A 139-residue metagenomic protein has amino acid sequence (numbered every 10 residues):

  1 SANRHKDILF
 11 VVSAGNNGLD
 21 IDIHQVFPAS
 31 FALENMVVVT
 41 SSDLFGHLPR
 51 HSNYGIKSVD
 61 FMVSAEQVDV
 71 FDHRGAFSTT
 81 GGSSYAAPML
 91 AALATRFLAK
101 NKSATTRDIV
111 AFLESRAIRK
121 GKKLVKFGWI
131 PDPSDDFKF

Functional and structural regions predicted by a protein language model:
S1-F31, F45, H73-A87, R119 (+2 more regions): Substrate-binding/access-modulating region of protease and related hydrolase catalytic domains
I23, I56, D108: Short Gly/charged-rich anion-binding patches and loops
V26-A99, S103: Extracellular S/T/G-rich loop segment that most often corresponds to the catalytic His/Ser-adjacent loop
V37, A99-F139: C-terminal subdomain of the subtilisin-like protease fold in secreted/lumenal serine endopeptidases
